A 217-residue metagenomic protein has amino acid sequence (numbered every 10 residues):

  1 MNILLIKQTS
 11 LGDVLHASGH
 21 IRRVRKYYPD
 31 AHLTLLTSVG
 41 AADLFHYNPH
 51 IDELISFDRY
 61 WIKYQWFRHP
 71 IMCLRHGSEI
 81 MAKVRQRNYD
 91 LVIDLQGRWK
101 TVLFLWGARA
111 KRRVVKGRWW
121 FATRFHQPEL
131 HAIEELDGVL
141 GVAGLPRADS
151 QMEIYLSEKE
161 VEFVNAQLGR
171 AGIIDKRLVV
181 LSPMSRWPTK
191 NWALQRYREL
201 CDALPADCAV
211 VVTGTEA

Functional and structural regions predicted by a protein language model:
M1-A217: Catalytic machinery of carbohydrate-active enzymes, primarily nucleotide-sugar-dependent glycosyltransferases
